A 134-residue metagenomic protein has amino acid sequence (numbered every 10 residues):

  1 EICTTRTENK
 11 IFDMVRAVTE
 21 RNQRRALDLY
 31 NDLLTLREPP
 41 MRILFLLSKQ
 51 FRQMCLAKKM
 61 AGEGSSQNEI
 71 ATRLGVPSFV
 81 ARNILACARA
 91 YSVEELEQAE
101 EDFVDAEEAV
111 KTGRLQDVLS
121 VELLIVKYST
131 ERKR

Functional and structural regions predicted by a protein language model:
T5-D13: Generic helix N-cap/helix-start motif at coil->alpha-helix transitions
K10, T19-R134: Helix-rich C-terminal "collar"/helical-bundle subdomain used as an assembly and partner-interaction module in RFC-like
